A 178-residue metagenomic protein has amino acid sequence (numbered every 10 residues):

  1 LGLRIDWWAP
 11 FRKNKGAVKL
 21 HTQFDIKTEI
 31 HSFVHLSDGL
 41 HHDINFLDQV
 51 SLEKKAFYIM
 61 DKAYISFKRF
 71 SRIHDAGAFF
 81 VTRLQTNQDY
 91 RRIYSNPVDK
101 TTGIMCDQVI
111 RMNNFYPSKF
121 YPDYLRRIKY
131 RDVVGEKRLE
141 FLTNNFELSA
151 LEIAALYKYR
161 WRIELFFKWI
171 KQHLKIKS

Functional and structural regions predicted by a protein language model:
L3, W7, F11-S178: Single, function-defining residue in the core of a domain
